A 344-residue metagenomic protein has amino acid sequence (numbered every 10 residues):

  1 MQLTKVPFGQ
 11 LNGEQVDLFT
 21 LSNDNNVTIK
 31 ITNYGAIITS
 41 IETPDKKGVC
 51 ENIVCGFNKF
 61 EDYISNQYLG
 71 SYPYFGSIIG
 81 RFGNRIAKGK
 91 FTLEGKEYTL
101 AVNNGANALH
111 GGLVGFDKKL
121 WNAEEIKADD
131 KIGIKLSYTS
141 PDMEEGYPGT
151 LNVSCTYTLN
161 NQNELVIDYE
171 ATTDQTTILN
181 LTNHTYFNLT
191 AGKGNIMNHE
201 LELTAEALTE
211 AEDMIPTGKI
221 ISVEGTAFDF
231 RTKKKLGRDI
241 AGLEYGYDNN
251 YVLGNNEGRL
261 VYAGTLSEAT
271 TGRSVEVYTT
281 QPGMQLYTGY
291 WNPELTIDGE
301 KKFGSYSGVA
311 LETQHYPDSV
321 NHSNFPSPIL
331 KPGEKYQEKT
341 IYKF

Functional and structural regions predicted by a protein language model:
M1-F344: An exposed, glycine/acidic-rich loop-and-rim segment of catalytic or binding clefts
